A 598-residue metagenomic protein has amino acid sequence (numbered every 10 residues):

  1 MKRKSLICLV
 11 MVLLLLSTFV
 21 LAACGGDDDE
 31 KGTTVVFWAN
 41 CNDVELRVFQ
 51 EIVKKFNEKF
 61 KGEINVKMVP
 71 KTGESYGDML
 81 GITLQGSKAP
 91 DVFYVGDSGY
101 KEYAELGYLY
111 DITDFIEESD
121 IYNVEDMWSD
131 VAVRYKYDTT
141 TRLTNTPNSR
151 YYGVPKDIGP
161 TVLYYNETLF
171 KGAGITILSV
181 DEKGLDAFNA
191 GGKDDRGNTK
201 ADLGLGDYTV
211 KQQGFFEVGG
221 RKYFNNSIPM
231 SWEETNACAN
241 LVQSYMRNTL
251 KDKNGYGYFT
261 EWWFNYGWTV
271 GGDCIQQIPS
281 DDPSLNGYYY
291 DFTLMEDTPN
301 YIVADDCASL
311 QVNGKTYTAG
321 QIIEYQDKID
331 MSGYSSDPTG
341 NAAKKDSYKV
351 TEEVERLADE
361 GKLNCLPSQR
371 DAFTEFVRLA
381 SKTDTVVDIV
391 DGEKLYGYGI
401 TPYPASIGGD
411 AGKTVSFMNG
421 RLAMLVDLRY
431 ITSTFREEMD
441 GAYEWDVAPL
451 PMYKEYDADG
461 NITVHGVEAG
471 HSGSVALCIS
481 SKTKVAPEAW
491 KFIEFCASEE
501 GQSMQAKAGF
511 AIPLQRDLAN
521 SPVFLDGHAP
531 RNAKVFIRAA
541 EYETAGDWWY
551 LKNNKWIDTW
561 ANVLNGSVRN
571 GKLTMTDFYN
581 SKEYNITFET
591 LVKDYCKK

Functional and structural regions predicted by a protein language model:
M1-V35, V592-K598: Short, low-complexity disordered leader/linker segments with a strong preference for bacterial N-terminal type II
D28-E30, V48, G412-V415, N419 (+4 more regions): Mature extracytoplasmic/periplasmic domains
K31-N42, I64-V69, V92: Short, well-ordered beta-strand elements
N42-E63, Y164, T168, T269: Short, polar/charged alpha-helical segment
K55-D138, T168, G172-A173, L178 (+5 more regions): Extracytoplasmic "Venus flytrap"/periplasmic binding protein-like
D97-P160, N189-D202, D297-S309, D446-L450 (+1 more regions): Hinge/lid segment of periplasmic solute-binding proteins
E234-Q243, P279-G408: Glycine-centered hinge/linker elements that transmit conformational signals in sensory and ligand-binding systems
V312, A319, Q326-S332, T339 (+2 more regions): Conserved C-terminal helix/tail region of periplasmic/extracytoplasmic solute-binding proteins
